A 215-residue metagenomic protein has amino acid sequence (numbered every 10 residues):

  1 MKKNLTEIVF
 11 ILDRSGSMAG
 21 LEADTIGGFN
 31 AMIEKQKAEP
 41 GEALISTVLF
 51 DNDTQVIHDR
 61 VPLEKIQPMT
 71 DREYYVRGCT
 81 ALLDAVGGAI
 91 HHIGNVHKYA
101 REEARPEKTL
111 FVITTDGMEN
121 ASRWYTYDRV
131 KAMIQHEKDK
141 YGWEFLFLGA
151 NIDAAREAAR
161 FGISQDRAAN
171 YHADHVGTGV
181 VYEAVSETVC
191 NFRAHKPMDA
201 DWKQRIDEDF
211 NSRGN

Functional and structural regions predicted by a protein language model:
M1-N215: Acidic, low-complexity intrinsically disordered regions
